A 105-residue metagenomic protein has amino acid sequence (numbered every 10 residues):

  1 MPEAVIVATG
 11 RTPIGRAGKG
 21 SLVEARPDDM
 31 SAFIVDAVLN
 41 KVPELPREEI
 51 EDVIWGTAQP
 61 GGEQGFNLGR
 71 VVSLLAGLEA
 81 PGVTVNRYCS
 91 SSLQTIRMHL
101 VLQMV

Functional and structural regions predicted by a protein language model:
M1-V72, A76: Conserved active-site "lid/cap" helical segment
T57-V105: Conserved catalytic cysteine-centered active-site region of acyl-thioester-dependent Claisen-condensing enzymes
